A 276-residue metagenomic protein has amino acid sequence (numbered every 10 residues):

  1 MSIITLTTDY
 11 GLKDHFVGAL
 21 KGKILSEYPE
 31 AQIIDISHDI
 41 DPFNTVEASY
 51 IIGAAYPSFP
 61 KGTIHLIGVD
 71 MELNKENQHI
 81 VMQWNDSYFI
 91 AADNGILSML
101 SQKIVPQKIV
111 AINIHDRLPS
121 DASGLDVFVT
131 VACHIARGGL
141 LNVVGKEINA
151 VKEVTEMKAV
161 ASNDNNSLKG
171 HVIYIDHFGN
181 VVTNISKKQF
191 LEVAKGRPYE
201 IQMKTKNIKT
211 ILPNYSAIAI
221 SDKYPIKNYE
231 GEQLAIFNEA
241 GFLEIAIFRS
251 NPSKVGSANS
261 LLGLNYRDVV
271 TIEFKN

Functional and structural regions predicted by a protein language model:
M1-E76: N-terminal glycine-/serine-/threonine-rich phosphate-binding loop
S2-T5, A31-I34, T63-L66, H79-V81 (+9 more regions): Structural motif
T8-Y10, I36, G68-M71, W84-N85 (+8 more regions): Fold-independent oxyanion-binding glycine-rich loops and adjacent beta-strand/coil segments at enzyme active sites
Y10, G22, P29, T130-C133 (+3 more regions): Short acidic/glycine-rich loops and adjacent helix/strand connectors that line catalytic pockets where negatively
L20-L25, Q83, K187-F190, N251: Short, solvent-exposed amphipathic alpha-helical segments in soluble enzyme and RNA/protein-processing domains
E27, T45-E47, P60-G62, I67-V69 (+2 more regions): Active-site histidine-anchored catalytic micro-motif
P119-K195: Anionic-ligand-binding alpha/beta catalytic cores of soluble enzymes and soluble regulatory domains that recognize
N184-I185, L191-L264: A conserved acidic, glycine/proline-rich C-terminal tail/linker
